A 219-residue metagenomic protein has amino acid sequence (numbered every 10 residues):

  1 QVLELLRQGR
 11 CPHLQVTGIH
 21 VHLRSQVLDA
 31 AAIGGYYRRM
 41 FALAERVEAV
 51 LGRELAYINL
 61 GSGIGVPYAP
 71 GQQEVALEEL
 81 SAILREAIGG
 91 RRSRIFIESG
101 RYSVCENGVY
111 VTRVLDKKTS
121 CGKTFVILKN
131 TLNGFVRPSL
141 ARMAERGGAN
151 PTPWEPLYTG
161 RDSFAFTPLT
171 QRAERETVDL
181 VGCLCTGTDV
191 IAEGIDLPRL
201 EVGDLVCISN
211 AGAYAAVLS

Functional and structural regions predicted by a protein language model:
Q1-N59, V66, Q72, I83 (+1 more regions): Active-site-proximal beta-alpha core segment in soluble small-molecule metabolic enzymes
V16, N59-G65, E98, L180 (+1 more regions): Short glycine/serine/threonine-biased micro-segments
L23-S25, I64-V66, R101-S103, L132: Active-site-proximal loop/turn and secondary-structure-junction residues that shape catalytic pockets, frequently
D29-G35, P67-L80, C105-D116, E193-D196: Short glycine/threonine-rich loop-to-helix capping motif typified by GTGT followed within a few residues by an Asp-Pro
A32-I33, I64, D162, N210: A general marker of short, structured functional hotspots
I83, R92-S219: Charged (often Lys/Glu-rich) extended helix/loop segments that serve as interaction or gating elements
